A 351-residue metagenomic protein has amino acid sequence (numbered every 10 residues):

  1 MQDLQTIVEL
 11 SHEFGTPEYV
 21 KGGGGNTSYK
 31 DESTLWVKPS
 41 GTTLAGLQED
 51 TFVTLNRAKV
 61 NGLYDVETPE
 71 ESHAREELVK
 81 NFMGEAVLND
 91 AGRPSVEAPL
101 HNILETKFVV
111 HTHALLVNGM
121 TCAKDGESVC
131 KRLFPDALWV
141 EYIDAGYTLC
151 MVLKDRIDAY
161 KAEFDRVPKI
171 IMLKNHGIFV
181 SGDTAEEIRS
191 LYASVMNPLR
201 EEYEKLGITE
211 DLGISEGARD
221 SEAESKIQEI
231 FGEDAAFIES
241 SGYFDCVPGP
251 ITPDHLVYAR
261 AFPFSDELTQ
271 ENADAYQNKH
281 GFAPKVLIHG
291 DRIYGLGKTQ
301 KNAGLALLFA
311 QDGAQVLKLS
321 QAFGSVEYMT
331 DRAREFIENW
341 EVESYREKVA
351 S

Functional and structural regions predicted by a protein language model:
M1-S351: Glycine-rich flexible loops
